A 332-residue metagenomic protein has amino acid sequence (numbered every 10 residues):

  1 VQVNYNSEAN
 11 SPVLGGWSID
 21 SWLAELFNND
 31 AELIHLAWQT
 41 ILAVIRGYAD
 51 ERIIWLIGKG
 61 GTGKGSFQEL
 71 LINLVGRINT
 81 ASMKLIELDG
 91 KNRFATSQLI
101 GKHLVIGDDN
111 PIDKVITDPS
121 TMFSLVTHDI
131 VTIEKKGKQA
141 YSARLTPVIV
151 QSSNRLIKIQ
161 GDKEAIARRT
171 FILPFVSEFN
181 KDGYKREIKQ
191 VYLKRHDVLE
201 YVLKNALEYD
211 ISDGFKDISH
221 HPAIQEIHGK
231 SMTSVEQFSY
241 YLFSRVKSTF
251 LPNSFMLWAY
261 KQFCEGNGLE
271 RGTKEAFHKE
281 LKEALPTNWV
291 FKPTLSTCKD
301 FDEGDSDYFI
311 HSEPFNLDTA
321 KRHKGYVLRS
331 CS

Functional and structural regions predicted by a protein language model:
V1-H103, F171-L173, A206, V235-E236 (+3 more regions): P-loop NTPase catalytic core of nucleic-acid-dependent motor ATPases
L33, A37, F67, D118 (+5 more regions): Helical mechanochemical/support elements of P-loop NTPase systems and associated helical scaffolds
G58-G60, D109-P111, V126, Q151-L156 (+1 more regions): Short, flexible loop/turn elements at secondary-structure junctions
V75-R77, M83-R93, E134-A140, P147 (+4 more regions): Positively charged interface segments
S97-P111, N154-L156, V191-N205: A polyampholytic, Gly/Pro-enriched intrinsically disordered region
G101-L104, I130, L145-I149: Loop/turn-to-beta-strand initiation segments
H103-V126, Y141, I159-I166: Conserved AAA+/SF3 P-loop NTPase catalytic/coupling segment centered on the Walker-B
H196-M232: Phosphate-handling catalytic cores of nucleic-acid transaction enzymes
